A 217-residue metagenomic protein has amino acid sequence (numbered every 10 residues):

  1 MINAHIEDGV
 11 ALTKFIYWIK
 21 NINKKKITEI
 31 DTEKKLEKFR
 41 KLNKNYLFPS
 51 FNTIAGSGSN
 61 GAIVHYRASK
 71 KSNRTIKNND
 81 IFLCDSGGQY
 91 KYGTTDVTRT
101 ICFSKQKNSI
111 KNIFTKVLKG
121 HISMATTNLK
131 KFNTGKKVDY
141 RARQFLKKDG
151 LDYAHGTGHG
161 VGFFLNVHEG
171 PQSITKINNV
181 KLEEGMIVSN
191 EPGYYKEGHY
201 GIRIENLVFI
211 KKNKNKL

Functional and structural regions predicted by a protein language model:
M1-L217: Active-site neighborhoods and metal-handling regions in enzymes and metal-associated proteins
